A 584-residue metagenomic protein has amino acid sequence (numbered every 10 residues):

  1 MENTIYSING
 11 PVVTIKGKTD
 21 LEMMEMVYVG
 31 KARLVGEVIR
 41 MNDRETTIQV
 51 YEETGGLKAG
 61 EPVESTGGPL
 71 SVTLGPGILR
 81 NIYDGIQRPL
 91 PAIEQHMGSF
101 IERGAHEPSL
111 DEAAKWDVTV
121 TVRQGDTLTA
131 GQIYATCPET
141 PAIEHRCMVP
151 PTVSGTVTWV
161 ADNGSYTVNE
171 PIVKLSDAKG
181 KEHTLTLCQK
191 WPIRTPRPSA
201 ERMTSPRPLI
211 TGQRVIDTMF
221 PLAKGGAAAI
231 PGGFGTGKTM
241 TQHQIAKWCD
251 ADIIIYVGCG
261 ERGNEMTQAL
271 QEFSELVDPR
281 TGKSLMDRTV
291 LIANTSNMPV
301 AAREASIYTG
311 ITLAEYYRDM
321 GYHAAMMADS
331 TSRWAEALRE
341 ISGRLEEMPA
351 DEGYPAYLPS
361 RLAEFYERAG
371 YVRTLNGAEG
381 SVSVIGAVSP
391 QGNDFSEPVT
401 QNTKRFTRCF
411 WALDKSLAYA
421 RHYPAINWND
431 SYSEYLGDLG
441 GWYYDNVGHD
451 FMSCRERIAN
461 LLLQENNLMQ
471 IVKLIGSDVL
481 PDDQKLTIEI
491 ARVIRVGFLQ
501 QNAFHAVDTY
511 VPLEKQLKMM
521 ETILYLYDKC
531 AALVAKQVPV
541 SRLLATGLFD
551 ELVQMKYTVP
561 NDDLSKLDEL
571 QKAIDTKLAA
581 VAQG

Functional and structural regions predicted by a protein language model:
M1-E102: N-terminal accessory targeting/assembly segments
K18, A32, G68-P69, Q87 (+5 more regions): Short, surface-exposed secondary-structure boundary micro-motifs
G36, R44-T46, G68, V153-V157 (+3 more regions): Metallocofactor- and cofactor-centric catalytic cores in central/energy metabolism, strongly enriched
R40-T46, P76-Q87, I143-N163, E182-R197: Short, compositionally biased
V50, G55, D117-T127, V157-S165: Short histidine-centered loop motifs in beta-beta connectors
Q95-P150, T167-G226, T241-Q244, P279-M298 (+1 more regions): P-loop NTPase nucleotide-binding/switch module
T218-M219, G225-G547: P-loop NTPase catalytic core
V534-G584: C-terminal amphipathic alpha-helical interaction region
